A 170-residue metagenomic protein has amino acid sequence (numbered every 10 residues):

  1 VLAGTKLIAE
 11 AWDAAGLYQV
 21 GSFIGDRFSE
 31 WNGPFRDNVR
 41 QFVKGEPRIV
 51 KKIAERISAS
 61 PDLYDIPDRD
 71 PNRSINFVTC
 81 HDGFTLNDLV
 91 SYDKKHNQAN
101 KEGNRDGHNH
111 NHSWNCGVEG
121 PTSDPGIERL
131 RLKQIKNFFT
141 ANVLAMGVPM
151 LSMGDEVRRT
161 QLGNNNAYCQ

Functional and structural regions predicted by a protein language model:
V1, L162-A167: Short glycine/threonine-rich loop-to-helix capping motif typified by GTGT followed within a few residues by an Asp-Pro
A3-M153, Y168: Conserved alpha/beta catalytic core and glycan-binding cleft of carbohydrate-active enzymes
S152-V157, Q161-G163: Short acidic/histidine-rich active-site segments
